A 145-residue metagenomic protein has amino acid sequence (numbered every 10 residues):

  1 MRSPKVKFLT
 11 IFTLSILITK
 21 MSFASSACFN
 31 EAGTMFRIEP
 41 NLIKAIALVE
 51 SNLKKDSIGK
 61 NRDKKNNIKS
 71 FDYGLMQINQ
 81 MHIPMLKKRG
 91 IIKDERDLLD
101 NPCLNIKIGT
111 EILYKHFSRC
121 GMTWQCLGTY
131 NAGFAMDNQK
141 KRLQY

Functional and structural regions predicted by a protein language model:
R2-T10: Bacterial N-terminal signal peptides that target proteins for export
I11-K20: Bacterial N-terminal signal peptides
F23-Y145: Catalytic glycan-binding domains that act on GlcNAc-containing polysaccharides
